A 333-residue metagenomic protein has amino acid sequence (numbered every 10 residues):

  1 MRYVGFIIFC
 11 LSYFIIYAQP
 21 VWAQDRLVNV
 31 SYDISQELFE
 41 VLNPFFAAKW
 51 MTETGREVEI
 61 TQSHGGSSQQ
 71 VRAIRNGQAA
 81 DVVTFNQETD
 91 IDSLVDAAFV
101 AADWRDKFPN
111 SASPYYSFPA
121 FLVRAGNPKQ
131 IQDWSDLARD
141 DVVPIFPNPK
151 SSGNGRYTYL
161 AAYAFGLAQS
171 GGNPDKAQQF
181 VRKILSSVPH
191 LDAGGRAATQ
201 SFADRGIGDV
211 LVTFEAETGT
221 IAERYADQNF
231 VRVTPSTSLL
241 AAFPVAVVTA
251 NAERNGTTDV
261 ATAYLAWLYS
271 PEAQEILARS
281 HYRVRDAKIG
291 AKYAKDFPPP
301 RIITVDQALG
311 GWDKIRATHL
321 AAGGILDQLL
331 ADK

Functional and structural regions predicted by a protein language model:
V4-Y17: Bacterial N-terminal signal peptides
W22-A97, K107-F108, K333: Early extracytoplasmic/lumenal segment of secretory-pathway proteins
G77-V83, D141-V143, R205-V210: Alpha-to-beta junction loops
L94-P109, T220-T234: Ligand-binding "clamshell"
V95-A168: A conserved helix-loop-strand patch within extracytoplasmic ligand-binding domains of the periplasmic binding
P119-N127, A242-D259, I276-S280: A bilobed periplasmic-binding-protein/Venus flytrap-type ligand-binding module shared by bacterial periplasmic
Q169-S236: Ligand-binding pocket segment of bilobal, Venus flytrap-like solute-binding proteins
A252-K333: Extracellular/periplasmic juxtamembrane helices and adjacent flexible linkers that interface with membrane partners
